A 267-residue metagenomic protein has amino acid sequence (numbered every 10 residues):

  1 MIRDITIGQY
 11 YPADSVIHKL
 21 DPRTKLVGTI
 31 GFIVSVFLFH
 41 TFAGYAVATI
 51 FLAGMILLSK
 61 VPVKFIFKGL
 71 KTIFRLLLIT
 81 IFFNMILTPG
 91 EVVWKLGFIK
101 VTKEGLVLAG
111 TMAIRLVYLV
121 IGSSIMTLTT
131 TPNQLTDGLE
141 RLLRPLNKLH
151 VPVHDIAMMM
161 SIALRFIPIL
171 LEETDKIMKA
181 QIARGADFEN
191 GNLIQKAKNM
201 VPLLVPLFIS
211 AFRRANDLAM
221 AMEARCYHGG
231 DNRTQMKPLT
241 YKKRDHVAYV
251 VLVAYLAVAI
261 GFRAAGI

Functional and structural regions predicted by a protein language model:
M1-F42, A48-L57, R141-R144, K148-V151 (+3 more regions): Transmembrane alpha-helix interface motif
D14, F37, K60-K68, L96 (+4 more regions): Membrane-helix interfacial "entry" motifs
K25, K64-F74, A248: Alpha-helical transmembrane segments and their helix-start/interface "positive-inside/aromatic belt" motifs in integral
T41, Y45, K60-K64, T88-L96 (+2 more regions): Transmembrane helix-loop junctions in multipass membrane proteins, especially transporters and channels
F51-V61, L76-I79: Alpha-helical transmembrane segments and their membrane-interface exit regions
G69-L77, A113, V117-V120, L207 (+3 more regions): Loop-to-transmembrane-helix entry motif
I73-A186: Juxtamembrane/interface alpha-helical elements of multi-pass membrane proteins
